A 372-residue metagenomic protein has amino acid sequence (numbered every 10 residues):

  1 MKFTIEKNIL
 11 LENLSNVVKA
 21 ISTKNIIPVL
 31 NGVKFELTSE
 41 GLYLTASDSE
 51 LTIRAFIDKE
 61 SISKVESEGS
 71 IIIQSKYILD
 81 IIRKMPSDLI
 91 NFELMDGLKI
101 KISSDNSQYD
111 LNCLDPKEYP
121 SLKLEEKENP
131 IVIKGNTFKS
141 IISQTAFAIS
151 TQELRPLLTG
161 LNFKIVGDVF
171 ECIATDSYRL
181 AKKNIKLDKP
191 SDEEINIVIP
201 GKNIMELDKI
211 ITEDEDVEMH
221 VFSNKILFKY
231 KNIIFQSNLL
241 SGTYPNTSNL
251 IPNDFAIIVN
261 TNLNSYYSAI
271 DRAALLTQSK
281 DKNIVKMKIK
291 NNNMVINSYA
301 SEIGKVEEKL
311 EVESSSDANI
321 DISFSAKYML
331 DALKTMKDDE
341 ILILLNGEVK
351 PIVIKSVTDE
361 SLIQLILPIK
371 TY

Functional and structural regions predicted by a protein language model:
M1-Y372: Structural preference for solvent-exposed beta-strand-turn elements and adjacent flexible terminal/loop segments within
